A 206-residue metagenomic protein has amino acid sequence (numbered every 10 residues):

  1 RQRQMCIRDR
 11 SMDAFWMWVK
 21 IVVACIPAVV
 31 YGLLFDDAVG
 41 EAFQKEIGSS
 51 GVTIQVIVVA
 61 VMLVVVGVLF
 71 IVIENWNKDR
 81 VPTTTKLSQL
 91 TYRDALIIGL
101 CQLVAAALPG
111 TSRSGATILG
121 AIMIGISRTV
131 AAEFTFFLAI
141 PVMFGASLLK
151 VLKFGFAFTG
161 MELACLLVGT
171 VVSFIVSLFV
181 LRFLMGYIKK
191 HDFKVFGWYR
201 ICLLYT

Functional and structural regions predicted by a protein language model:
R1-Q4, R8-Y205: Multi-pass membrane proteins that catalyze or facilitate reactions on polyprenyl-/lipid-phosphate substrates and their
